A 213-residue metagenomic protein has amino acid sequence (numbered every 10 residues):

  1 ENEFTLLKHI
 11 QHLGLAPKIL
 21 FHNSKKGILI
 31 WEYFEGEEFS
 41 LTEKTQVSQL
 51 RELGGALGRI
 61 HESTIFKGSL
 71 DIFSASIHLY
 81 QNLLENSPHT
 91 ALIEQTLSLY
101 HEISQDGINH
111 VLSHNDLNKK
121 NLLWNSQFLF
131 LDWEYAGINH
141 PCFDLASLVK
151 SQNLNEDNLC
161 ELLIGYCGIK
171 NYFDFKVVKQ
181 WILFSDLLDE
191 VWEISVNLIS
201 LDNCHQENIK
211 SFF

Functional and structural regions predicted by a protein language model:
E1-L70, P88: ATP-binding pocket architecture of kinase catalytic cores
F4-T5, V47-S48, A146-V149, G165 (+1 more regions): Glycine-rich, phosphate-binding/catalytic loops in enzymes
G14, L57, H61-I65, I103-S104 (+4 more regions): A general structural signal marking secondary-structure boundaries and capping sites
I19, S98-F143: Active-site acidic catalytic loop and adjacent metal/ATP-binding pocket of ATP-dependent phosphoryl transfer enzymes
E62-N115, N125, I164, K210-S211: An alpha-helical support segment within catalytic cores of ATP-dependent transferases
A91, V191-F213: ATP/Mg2+ or Mg2+-diphosphate-binding catalytic cores that bind nucleotide phosphates or diphosphates via glycine-rich
C142-K170, L183-L201: Active-site activation/catalytic loop segments of kinase-like enzymes and analogous catalytic loops in related
K176, Q180-F184: Start-of-helix signal in alpha-solenoid helical-repeat scaffolds, especially tetratricopeptide repeats
